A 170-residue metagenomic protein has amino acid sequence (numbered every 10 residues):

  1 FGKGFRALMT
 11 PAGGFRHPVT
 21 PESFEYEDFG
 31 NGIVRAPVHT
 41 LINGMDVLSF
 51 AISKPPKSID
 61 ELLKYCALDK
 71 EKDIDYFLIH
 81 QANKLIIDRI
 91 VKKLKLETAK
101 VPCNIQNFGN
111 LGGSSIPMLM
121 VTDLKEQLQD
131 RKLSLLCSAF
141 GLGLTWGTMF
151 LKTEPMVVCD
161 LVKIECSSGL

Functional and structural regions predicted by a protein language model:
F1-I105, V157-L170: Hydrophobic pocket-lining "lid/loop/helix" segments that shape and contact the acyl-thioester
F1-T10, P117-L170: Conserved beta-strand-centric core segments of catalytic alpha/beta enzyme folds
V47-F50, N107-N110, T122-L124: N-terminal start-of-chain detector that recognizes signal peptides and the immediate post-cleavage beginning
N83-K93, S114-M120, F150-K152: Short amphipathic alpha-helical segments at helix boundaries and their inter-helical linkers
N83-L85, F108-G109, L142-L144: Short Gly/Pro-enriched loop/turn and capping motifs at secondary-structure junctions
N104-I116: Active-site-adjacent helical/loop segments in soluble small-molecule enzymes
